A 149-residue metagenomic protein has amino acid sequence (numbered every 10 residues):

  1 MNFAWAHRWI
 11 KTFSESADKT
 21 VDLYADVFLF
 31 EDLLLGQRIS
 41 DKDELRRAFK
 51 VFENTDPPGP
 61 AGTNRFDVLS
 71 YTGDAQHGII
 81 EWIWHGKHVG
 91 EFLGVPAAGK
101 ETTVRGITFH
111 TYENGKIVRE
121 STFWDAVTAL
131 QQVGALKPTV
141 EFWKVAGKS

Functional and structural regions predicted by a protein language model:
M1-S149: C-terminal and inter-domain tail/linker signature
